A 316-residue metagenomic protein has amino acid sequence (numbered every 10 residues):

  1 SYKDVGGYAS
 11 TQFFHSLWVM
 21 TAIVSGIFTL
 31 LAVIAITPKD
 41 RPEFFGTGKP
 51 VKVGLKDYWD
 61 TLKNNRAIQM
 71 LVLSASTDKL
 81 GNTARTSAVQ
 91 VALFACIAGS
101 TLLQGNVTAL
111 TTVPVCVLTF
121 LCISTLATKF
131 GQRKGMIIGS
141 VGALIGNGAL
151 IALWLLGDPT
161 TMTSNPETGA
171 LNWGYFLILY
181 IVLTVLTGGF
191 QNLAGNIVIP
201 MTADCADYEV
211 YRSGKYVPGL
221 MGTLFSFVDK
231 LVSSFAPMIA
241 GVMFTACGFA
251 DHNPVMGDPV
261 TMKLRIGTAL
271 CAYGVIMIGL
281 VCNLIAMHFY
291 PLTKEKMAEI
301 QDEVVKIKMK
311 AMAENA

Functional and structural regions predicted by a protein language model:
S1-L102, K129, I266-A316: Intracellular loop-helix junctions on the cytosolic face of multi-pass helical membrane proteins
L17, Q132-I138: Juxtamembrane helix-start motifs in multi-pass secondary transporters
V113-L121, S234: Residue-level signature of mid-helix packing/kink "hotspots" within the transmembrane helices of 12-pass Major
L118-K134: Helix-to-loop junctions at the C-terminal end of transmembrane segments in multipass secondary transporters
V141-W173: C-terminal ends and interior cores of transmembrane alpha-helices in multi-pass membrane transporters/permeases
T163-I197, M201: Hydrophobic core of transmembrane alpha-helices in multi-pass small-molecule transporters, especially MFS/SLC-type
S213-F249: A late C-terminal transmembrane helix in Major Facilitator Superfamily
